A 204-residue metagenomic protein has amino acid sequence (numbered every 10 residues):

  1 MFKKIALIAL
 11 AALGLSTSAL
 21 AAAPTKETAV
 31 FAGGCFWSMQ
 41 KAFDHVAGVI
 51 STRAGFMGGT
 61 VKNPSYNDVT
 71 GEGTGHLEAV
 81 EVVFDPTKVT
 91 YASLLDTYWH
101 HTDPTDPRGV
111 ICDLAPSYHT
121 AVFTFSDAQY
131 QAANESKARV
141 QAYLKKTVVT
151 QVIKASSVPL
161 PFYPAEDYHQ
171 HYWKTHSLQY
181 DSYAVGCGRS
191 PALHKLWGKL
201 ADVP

Functional and structural regions predicted by a protein language model:
F2, L20-P204: Flexible coil/turn and secondary-structure edge motifs
A6-T17: Bacterial N-terminal signal peptides
